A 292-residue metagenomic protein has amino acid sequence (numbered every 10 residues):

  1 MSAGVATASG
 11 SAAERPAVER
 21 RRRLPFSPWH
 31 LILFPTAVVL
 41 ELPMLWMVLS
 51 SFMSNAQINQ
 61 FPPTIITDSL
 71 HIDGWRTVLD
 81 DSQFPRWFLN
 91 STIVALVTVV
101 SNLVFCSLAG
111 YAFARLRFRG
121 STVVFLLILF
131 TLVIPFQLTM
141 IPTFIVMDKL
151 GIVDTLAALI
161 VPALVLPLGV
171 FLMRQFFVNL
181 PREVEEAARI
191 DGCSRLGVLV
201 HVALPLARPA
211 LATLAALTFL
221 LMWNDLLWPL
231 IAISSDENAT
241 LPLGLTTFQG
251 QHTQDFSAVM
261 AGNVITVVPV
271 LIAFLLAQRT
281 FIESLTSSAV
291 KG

Functional and structural regions predicted by a protein language model:
M1-R23: Short, Lys/Arg-rich, polar N-terminal cytosolic tail immediately upstream of the first transmembrane signal-anchor
F26-G292: A structural signal for multi-pass alpha-helical bundles of membrane permease subunits that mediate small-molecule
